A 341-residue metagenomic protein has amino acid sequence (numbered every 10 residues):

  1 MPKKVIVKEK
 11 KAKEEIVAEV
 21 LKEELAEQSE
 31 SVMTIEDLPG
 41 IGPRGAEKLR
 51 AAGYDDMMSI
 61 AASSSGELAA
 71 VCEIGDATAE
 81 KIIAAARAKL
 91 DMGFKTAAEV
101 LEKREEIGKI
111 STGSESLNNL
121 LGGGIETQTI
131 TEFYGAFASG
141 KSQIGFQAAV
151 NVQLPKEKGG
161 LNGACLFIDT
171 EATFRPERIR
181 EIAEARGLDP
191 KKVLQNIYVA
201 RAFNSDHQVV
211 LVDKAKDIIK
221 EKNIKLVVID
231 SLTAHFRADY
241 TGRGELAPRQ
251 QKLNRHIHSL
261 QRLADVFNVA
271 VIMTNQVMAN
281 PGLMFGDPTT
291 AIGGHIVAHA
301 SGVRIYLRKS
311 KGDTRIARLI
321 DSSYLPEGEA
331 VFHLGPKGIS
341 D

Functional and structural regions predicted by a protein language model:
M1-D37: Long, low-complexity intrinsically disordered regulatory regions enriched in P/S/T/G and acidic residues that serve as
I35-L38, L49-V71: A short amphipathic alpha-helix within small helical-bundle interaction modules
K48, A85, K89-K192: The Walker A/P-loop phosphate-binding site
I110-S114, N118, T127, S142-Q143 (+6 more regions): Amphipathic alpha-helical transducer elements in NTP-driven molecular machines
G123-I125, K156-L161, L188-V193, D217-K222 (+2 more regions): Conserved catalytic network of the ASCE P-loop NTPase/AAA+ motor domain
G160-E245: Conserved inter-motif catalytic segment of the P-loop NTP-binding fold
Q250-N254, H258-D341: Phosphate-binding/switch region of NTP-binding enzymes
